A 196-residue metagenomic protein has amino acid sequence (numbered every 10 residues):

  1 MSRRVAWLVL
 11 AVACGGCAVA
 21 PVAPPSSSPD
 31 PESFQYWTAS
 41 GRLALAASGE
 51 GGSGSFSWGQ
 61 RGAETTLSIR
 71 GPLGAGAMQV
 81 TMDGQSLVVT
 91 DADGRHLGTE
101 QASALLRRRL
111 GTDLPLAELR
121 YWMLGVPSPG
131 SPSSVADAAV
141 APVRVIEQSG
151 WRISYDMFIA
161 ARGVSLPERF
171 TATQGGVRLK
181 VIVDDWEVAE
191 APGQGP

Functional and structural regions predicted by a protein language model:
M1-C17: Sec-dependent bacterial lipoprotein signal peptides
A13-F34: Bacterial Sec signal peptide processing site at the extreme N-terminus
S33-L73, A77: Post-signal-peptide N-terminal segment of Sec-exported extracytoplasmic proteins
G49-G51, L73, A92-G94, Q148-G150 (+1 more regions): Glycine-centered tight beta-turn/hairpin loop motif at sheet-sheet or coil-to-beta transitions
F56-G59, V80-M82, Y155-A160: Extended lipid/amphipathic-ligand handling interfaces
E64-P115: An acidic-aromatic
D93-S149: Flexible, processing/modification-adjacent segments and terminal tails in exported/periplasmic/extracellular proteins
G125-P196: Gly/Pro-enriched, hydrophobic low-complexity segments that function as extracytoplasmic propeptides/linkers
